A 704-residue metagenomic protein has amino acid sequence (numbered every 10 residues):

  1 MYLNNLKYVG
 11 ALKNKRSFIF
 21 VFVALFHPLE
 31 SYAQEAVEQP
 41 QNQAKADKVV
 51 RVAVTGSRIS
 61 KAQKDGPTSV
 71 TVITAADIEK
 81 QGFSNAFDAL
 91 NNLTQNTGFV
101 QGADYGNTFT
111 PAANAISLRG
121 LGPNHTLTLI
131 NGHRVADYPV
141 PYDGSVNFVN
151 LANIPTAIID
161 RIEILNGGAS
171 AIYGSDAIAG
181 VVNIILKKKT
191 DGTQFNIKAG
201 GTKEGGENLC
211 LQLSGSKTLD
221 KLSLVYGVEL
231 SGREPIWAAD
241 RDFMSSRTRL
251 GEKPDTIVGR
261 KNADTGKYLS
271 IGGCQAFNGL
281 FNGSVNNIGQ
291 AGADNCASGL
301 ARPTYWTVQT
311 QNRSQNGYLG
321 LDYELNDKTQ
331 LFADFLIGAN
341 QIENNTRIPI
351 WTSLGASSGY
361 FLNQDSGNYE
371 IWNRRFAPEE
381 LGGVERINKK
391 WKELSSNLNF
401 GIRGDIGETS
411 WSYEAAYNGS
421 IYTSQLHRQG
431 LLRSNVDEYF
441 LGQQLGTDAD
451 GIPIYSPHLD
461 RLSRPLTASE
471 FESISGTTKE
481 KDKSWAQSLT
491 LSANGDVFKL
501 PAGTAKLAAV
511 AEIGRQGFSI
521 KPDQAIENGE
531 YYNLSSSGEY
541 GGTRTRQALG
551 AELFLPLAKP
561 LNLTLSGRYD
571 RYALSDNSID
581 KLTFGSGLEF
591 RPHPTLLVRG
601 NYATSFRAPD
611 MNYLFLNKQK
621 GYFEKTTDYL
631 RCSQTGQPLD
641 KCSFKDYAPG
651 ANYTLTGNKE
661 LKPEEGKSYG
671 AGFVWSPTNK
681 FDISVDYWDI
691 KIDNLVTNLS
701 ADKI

Functional and structural regions predicted by a protein language model:
Y2-N14, I19-N92, Q212, S216 (+4 more regions): N-terminal Sec signal peptide and the immediately downstream disordered periplasmic leader that contains the TonB box
A62, N91-R134: Extracytoplasmic beta-strand/coil segments of soluble accessory domains associated with Gram-negative outer-membrane
V70, I78, L90, I162 (+3 more regions): Non-catalytic regulatory/gating segments with a bias toward low-complexity or hydrophobic composition
A86-A89, I116-S117, V149-A152, D176-I197 (+1 more regions): N-terminal periplasmic accessory domains that precede and gate Gram-negative outer-membrane beta-barrel machines
H133-N166: Short acidic/polar hinge/loop motifs at secondary-structure boundaries that mediate gating or recognition
D143, D240, S246-R249, A276-N312 (+5 more regions): Surface-exposed, low-complexity loop segments enriched in small/polar and acidic residues
E163, T190-K217, L300-T310: Short strand-turn segments of transmembrane beta-barrel domains in outer membranes, especially the first one or two
K189-G192, D220-K221, N326-T329, D405-Y413 (+4 more regions): Short loop/turn motifs that connect adjacent beta-strands in outer-membrane beta-barrel proteins
